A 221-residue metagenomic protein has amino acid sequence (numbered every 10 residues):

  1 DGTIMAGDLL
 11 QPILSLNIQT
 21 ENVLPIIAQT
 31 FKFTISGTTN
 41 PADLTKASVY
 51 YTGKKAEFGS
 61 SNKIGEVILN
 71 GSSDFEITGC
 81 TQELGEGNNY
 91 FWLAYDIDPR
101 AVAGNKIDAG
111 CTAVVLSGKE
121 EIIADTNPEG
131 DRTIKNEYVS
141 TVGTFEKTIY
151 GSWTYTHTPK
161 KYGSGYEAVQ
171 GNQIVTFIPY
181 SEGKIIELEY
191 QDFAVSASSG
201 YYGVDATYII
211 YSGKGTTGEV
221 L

Functional and structural regions predicted by a protein language model:
D1-E137: Exposed, polar/acidic Ser/Thr-rich sequence context and nearby capping/turn residues that mark flexible linkers
I27-T38, K184-A197: A short beta-strand element within beta-rich, extracytoplasmic domains of secreted/secretory-pathway proteins
P41-G53, D192-V220: Short, surface-exposed beta-strand/strand-loop-strand elements in extracellular ectodomains
G87, A94-I97, Y138, Q170-S181 (+2 more regions): Non-catalytic beta-sheet/beta-sandwich ligand-binding modules that flank or precede catalytic cores
D96, D125, Y155-G163, V204-Y208: Acidic side chains
K119, G130, S152, S164 (+2 more regions): Intrinsic-disorder/low-complexity loop/linker signature
E137-I185: A short aromatic-anchored loop/beta-hairpin motif
